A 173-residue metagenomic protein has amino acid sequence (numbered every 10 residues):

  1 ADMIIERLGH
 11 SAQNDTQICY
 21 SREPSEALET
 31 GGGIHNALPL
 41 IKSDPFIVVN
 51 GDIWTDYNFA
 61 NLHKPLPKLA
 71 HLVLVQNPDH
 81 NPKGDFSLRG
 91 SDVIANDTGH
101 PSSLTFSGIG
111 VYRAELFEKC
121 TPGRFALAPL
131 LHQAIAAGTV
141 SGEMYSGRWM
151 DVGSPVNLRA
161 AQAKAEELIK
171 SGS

Functional and structural regions predicted by a protein language model:
A1-N50, K119, S171: Conserved N-terminal catalytic core of the sugar/cofactor nucleotidyltransferase
G9-N14, S87-L88, Q133-I135: Short, conserved catalytic or adaptor-binding loops enriched in Gly and charged residues
S11, P39-P45, T55-R89: Basic phosphate/pyrophosphate-binding loop/patch that engages nucleotide-derived ligands
N14-T16, P82, G138: Residue-level signal for beta-strand positions within conserved beta-sheet cores that form or flank
Q17-C19, L69, T139-S141: Conserved beta-strand segments of alpha/beta enzyme cores
G33-N36, D85-L88, V156-A160: Short, surface-exposed amphipathic charged segments that create phosphate/polyanion-binding patches used for binding
I47, W54, F59-K64, N77-H80 (+1 more regions): Catalytic-core segments of class I nucleotidyltransferases/pyrophosphorylases that form NMP-activated intermediates
